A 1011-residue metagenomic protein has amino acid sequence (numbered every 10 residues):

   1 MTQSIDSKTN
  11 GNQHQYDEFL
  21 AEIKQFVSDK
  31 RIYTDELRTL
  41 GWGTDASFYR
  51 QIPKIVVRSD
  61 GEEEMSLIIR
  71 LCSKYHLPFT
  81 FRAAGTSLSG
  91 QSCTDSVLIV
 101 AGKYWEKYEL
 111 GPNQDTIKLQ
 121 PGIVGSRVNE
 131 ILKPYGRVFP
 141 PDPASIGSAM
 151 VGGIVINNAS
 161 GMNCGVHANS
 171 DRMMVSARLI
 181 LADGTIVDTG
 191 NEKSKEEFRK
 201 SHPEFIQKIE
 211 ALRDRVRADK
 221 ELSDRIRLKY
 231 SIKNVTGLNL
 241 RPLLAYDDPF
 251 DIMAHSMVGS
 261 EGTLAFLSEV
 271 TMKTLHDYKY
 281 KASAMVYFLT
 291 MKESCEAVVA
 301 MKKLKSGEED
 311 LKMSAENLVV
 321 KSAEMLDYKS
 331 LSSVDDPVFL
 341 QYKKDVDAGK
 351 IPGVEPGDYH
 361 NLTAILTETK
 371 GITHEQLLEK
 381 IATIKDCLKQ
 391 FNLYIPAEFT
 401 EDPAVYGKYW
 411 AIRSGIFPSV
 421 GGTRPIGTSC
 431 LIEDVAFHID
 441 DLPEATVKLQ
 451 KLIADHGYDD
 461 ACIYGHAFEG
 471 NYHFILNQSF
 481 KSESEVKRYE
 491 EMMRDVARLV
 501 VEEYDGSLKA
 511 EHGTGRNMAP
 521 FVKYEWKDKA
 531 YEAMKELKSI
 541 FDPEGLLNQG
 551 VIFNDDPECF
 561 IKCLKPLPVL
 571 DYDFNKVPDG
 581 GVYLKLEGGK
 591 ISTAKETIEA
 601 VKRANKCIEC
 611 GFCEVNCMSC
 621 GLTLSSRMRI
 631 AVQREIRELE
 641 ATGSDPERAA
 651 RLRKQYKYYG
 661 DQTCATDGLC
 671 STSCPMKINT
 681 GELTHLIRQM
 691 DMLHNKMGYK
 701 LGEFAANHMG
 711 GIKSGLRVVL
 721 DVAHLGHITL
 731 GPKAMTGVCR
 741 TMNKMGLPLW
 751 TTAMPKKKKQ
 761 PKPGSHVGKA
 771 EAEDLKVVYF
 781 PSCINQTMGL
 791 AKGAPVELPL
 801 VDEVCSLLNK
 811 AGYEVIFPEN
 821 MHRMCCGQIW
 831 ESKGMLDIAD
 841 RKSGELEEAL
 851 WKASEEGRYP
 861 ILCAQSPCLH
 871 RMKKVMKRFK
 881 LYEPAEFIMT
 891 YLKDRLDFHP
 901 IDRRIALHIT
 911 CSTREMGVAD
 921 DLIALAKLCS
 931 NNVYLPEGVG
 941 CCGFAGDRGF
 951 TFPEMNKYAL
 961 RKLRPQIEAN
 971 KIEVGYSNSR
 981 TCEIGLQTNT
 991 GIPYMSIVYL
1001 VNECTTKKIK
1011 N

Functional and structural regions predicted by a protein language model:
M1-R70, A84-D115, T263, L267-K281 (+4 more regions): N-terminal flexible segment immediately upstream of the FAD-binding catalytic core in FAD-dependent oxidoreductases
D6-K8, D29-E36, R82, F139-P143 (+11 more regions): Flexible, glycine/charged-enriched surface loops at secondary-structure junctions
I23, S47-F79, V97-P143, V155 (+3 more regions): N-terminal glycine-rich flavin-associated loop
R38-L40, S87-G90, S145-G152, T236-N239 (+17 more regions): A glycine-rich phosphate-binding loop feature that marks nucleotide/adenosyl-phosphate handling sites
V151-Y246, F250-L311, A315-D335, Y359-L366 (+2 more regions): Mobile "lid/hinge" segments at catalytic clefts and subdomain interfaces of large enzymes
V270, L275-D277, E308-I426, A461 (+5 more regions): Terminal amphipathic helices with adjacent charged low-complexity linkers/tails
T428, E502-L508, T514-T663, S673-P675 (+3 more regions): Ferredoxin-type iron-sulfur electron-transfer modules and their immediate structural context
D542, Q549, T680-N1011: Iron-sulfur cluster-binding electron-transfer modules in prokaryotic oxidoreductases
